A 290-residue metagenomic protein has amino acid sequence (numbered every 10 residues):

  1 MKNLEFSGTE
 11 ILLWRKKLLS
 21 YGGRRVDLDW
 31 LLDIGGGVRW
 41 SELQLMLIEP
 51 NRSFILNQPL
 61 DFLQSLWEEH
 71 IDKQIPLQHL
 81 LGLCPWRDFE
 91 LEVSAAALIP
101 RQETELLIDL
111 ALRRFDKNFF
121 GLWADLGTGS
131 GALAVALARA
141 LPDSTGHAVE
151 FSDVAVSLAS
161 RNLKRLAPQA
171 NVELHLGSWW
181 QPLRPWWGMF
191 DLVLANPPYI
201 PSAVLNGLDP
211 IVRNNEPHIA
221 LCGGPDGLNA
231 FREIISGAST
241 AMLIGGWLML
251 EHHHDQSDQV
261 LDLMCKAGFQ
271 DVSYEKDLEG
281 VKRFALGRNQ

Functional and structural regions predicted by a protein language model:
K2-R52, F62-L63: A short N-terminal interaction module
L31, Q74, T104, L133 (+6 more regions): Residue-level signal for inorganic ion chemistry
D33-R113: Conserved AdoMet
E90, T145, N171-E173, Q270-S273: Conserved beta-strand segments of alpha/beta enzyme cores
L106-G207: Conserved SAM/SAH cofactor-binding pocket of Class I
A111, L137, V212, I234-A238: Class I S-adenosylmethionine-dependent transferase superfamily signal
Y199-A230: Mobile active-site "lid"/loop adjacent to the S-adenosyl-L-methionine
P225-R288: Conserved Class I SAM-dependent methyltransferase catalytic core
